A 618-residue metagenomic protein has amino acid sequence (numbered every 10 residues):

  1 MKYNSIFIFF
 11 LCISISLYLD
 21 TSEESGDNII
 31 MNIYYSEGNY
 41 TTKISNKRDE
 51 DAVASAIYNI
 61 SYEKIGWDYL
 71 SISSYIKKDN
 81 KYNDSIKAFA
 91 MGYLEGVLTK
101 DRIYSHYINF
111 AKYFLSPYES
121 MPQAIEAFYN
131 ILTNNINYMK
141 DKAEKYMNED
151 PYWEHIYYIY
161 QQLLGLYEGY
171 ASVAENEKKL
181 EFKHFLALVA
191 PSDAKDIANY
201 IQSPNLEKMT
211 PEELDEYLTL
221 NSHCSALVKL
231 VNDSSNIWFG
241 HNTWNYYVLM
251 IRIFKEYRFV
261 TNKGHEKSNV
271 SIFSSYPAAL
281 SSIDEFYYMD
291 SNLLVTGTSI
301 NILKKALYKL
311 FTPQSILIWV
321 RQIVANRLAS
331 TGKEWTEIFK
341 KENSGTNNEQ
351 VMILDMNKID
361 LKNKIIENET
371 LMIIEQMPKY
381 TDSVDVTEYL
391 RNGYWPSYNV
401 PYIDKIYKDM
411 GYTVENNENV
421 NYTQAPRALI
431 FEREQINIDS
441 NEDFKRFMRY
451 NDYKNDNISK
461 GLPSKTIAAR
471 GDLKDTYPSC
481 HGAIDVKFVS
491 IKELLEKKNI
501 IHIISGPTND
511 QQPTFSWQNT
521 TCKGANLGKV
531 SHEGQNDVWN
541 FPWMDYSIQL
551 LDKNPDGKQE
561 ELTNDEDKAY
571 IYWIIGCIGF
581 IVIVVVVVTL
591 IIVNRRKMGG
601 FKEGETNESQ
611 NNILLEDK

Functional and structural regions predicted by a protein language model:
Y3-Y18: Cleavable N-terminal signal peptides of Sec/SRP-targeted secreted and luminal proteins
N4-F7, W573-V582: Hydrophobic H-region at the start of alpha-helical membrane spans
L17-I237, Y246-L249, F259-S281, I302-L310 (+1 more regions): C-terminus-biased signal that marks the final domain/tail of proteins
I237, M289-L294: Beta-strand-turn-beta hairpins that frame and shape the catalytic cleft of phosphate-ester-processing enzymes
F239-H241, V295-T298: Active-site-proximal beta-strand elements of phosphoester/diester hydrolases
Q559-I578: Extracellular juxtamembrane-to-transmembrane boundary of type I single-pass membrane glycoproteins
E561, R596-K618: Intrinsically disordered cytoplasmic terminal tails of membrane proteins
I581-R596: Single-pass type I membrane-protein transmembrane alpha-helix
